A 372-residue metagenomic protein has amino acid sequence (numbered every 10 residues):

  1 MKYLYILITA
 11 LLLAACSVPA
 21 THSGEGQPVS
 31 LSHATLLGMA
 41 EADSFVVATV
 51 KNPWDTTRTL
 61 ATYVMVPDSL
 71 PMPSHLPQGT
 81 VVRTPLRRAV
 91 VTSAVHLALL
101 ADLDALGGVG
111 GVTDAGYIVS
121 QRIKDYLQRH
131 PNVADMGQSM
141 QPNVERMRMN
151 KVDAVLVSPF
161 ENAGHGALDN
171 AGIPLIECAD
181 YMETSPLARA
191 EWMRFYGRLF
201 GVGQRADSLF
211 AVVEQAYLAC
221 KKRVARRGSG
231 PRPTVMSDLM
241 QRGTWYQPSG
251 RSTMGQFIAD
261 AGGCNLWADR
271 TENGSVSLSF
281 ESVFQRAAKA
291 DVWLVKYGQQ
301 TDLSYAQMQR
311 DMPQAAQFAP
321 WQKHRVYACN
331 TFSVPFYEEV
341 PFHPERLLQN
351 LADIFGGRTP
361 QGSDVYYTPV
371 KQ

Functional and structural regions predicted by a protein language model:
M1-G24, L351: Bacterial Sec-dependent N-terminal signal peptides
C16-L97, R205-M236, Q322, P335 (+2 more regions): Bacterial Sec-exported substrate-binding components of ABC uptake systems
W54-R148, V155-F160: A short, structured surface patch at a secondary-structure boundary
P85, V95-L99, A105, N143 (+9 more regions): Stable alpha-helical elements in mature extracytoplasmic
R88-V91, G108-V112, A154-S158, L175-C178 (+6 more regions): Structural recognition of the beta-strand scaffold that forms the well-ordered cores of secreted hydrolase catalytic
N132, M149-T244, A268-D269, F332-Q372: Extracytoplasmic substrate-binding proteins
Q215, C220-A306: Flexible, glycine-rich surface segments
W267-D269, N273-K371: C-terminal soluble interaction/assembly domains
